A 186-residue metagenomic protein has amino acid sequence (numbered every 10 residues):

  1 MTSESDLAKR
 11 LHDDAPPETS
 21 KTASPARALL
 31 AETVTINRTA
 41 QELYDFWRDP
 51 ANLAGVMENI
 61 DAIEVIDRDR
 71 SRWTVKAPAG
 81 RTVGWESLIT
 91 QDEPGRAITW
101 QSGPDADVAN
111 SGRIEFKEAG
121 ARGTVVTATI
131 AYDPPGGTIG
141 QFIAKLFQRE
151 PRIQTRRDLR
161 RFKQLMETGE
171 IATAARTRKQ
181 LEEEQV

Functional and structural regions predicted by a protein language model:
T2-R10, T22-S24, V83, Q101-L159 (+3 more regions): Beta-strand/loop substructures that line and gate deep hydrophobic ligand-binding cavities in soluble
T2-R70, R161, L165-E170, A175-V186: Hydrophobic ligand-binding cavity/cleft-lining segments
A23, A51-S111, G120, Y132 (+2 more regions): Glycine-rich portal/gate segments that line the openings of hydrophobic small-molecule binding cavities
A28, R38, T74, A144-Q148: Residue-level detector of alpha-helix boundaries and kinks
T33, A97, G123: A residue-level signal for beta-strand positions that form part of recognition/binding surfaces within mature
